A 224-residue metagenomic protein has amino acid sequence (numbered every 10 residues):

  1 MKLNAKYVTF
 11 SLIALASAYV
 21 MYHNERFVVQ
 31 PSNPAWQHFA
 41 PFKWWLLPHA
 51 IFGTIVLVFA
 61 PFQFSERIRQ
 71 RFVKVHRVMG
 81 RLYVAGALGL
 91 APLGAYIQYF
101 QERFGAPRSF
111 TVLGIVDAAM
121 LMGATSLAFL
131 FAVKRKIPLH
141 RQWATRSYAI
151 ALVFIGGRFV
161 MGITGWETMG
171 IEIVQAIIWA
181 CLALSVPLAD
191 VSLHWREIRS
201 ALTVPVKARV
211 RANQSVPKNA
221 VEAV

Functional and structural regions predicted by a protein language model:
M1-V224: Alpha-helical membrane insertion/targeting regions
